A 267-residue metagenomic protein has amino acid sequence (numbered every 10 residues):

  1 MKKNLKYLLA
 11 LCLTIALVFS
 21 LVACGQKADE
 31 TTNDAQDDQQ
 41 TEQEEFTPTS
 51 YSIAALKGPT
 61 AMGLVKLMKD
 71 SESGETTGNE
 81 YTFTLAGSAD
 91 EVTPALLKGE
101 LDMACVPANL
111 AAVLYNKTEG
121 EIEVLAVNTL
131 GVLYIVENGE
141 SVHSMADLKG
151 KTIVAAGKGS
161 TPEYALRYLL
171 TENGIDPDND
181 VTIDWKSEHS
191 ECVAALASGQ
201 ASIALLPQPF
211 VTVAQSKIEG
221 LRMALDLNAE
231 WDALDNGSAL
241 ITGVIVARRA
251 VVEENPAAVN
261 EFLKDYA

Functional and structural regions predicted by a protein language model:
M1-L11: Bacterial N-terminal signal peptides that target proteins for export
L11, A95, G150-K151, A195 (+1 more regions): Generic alpha-helical secondary-structure signal
F19-A23: C-terminal motif of bacterial Sec signal peptides marking the signal peptidase cleavage site
G25-K27: Bacterial signal peptide processing site
E30: Conserved catalytic-core segments of large NTP-driven translation/proteostasis enzymes
N33-D34, D38-K186, S202-Q208, G220-D226: Short, glycine-/small- and polar/acidic-enriched structural segments that line small-molecule recognition paths
N109-L110, T118, I183-D184, S190-A267: Pocket-lining segment of extracytoplasmic ligand-binding domains
